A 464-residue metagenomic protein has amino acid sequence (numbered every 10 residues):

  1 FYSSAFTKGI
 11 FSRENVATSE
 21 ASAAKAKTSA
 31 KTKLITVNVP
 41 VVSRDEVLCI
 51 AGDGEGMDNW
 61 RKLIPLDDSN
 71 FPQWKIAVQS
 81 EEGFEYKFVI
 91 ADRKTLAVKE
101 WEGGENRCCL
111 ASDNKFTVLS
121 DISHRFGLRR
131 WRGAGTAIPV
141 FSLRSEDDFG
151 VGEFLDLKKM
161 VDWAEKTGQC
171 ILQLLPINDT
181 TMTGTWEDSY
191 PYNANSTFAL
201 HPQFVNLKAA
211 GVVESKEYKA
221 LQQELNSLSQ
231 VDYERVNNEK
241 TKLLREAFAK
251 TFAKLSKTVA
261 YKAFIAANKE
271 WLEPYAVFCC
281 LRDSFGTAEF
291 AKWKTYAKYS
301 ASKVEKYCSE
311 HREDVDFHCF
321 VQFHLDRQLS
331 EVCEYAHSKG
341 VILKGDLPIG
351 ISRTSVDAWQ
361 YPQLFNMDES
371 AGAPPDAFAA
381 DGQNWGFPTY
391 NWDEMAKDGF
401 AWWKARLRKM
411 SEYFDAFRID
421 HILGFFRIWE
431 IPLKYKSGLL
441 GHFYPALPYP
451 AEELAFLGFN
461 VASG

Functional and structural regions predicted by a protein language model:
F1-E46, V118-R129: Basic K/R-rich, polyanion-interacting modules in nucleoproteins and related proteins
L34, V39-G83, A91-N114, F149: Aromatic-rich carbohydrate-binding modules that target alpha-glucans
I50, L325-S338, I342: Active-site pocket-lining segments that scaffold enzyme catalytic pockets across diverse folds
S123-F149: An acidic-aromatic substrate-binding cleft motif
R129, D156-T180, K409: Catalytic domains of carbohydrate-active enzymes, especially glycoside hydrolases
A134-I138, L172-Q173, L343-G345, F417: Hydrophobic faces of well-ordered beta-strands that scaffold small-molecule active sites in alpha/beta enzyme cores
A137, E146, G184-D326, G350-G464: Alpha-amylase-like alpha-glycosidases and glucanotransferases acting on alpha-linked glucans and related
A164, L174, F278, A336 (+2 more regions): Conserved, mostly hydrophobic/aromatic
